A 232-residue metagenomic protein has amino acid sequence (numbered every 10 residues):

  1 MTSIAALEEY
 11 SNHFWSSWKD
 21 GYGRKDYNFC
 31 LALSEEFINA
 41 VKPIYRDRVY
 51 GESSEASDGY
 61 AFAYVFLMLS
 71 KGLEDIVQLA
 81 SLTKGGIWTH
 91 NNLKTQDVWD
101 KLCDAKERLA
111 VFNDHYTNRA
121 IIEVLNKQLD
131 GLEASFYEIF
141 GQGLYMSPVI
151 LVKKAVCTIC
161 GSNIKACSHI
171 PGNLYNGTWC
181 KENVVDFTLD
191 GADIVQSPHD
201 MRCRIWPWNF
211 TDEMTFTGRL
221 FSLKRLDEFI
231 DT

Functional and structural regions predicted by a protein language model:
M1, R24, A32-F112: Long, low-complexity or tandemly repetitive, helically biased scaffold regions used for multimeric assembly/adhesion
M1-Y50, Y175, R204-T232: Intrinsically disordered, low-complexity terminal/linker regions enriched in Pro/Ser/Gly and acidic residues
S3, S11, S16-S17, S34 (+9 more regions): Generic serine detector
S17-D20, H90, K101, K181: Intrinsic disorder/low-complexity segments enriched in polar/charged and small flexible residues
D20, D26, D47, D58 (+11 more regions): Acidic-enriched, low-complexity/disordered segments with a strong bias for Aspartate over Glutamate
V111-F229: Residue microenvironments linked to proteolytic maturation and disulfide-stabilized extracellular modules
